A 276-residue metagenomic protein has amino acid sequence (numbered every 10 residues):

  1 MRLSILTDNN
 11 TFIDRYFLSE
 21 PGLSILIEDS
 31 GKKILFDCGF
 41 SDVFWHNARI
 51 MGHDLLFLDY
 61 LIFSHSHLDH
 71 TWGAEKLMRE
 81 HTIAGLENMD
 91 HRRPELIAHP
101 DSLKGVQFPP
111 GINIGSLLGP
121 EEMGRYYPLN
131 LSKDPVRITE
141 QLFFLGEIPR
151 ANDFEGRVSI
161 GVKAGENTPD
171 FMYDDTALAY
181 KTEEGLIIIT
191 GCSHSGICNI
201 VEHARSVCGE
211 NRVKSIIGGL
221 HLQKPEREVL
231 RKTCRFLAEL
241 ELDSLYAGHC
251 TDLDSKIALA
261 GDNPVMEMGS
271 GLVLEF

Functional and structural regions predicted by a protein language model:
R2-M51, F171-T190: Conserved beta-strand hairpin/beta-sheet module of binuclear metal-dependent hydrolase folds, prominently
D8-N10, C38-S41, S66, P100-S102 (+5 more regions): Active-site metal-binding loops of divalent metal-dependent hydrolases
F17, K32-Y60, E75-K76, T82-A84 (+4 more regions): Pre-active-site segment of Zn-dependent metallo-hydrolases
F57-D134, G146-R157, A238-S244: Active-site HxH/HxHxD metal-binding segment of metal-dependent hydrolases
Y60, S66-R79, F171-A177, K181-I188 (+1 more regions): Cap/insert and terminal regions of metallo-dependent hydrolase folds
A84-G85, M89-P94, D254-F276: Short acidic, glycine/proline-enriched helix-loop-strand junctions
V106, P110-N113, D134-E184: Active-site-proximal loop/helix segment associated with metal-binding centers of metalloenzymes
Y126-N130, Q141, G261-M268: Active-site regions of enzymes building and remodeling cell-envelope glycoconjugates
